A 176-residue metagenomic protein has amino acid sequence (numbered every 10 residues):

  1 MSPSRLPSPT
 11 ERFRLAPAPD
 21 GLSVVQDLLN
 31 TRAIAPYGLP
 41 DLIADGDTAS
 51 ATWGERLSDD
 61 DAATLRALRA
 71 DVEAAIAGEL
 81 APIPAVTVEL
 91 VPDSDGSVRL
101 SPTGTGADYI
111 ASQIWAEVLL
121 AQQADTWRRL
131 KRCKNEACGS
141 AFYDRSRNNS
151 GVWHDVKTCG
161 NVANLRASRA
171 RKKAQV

Functional and structural regions predicted by a protein language model:
M1-Y143, V176: Short helix-coil boundary/hinge micro-motifs
R69, R129-K131, R147, R166-R171: Basic side chains
L130-N135, G151, V156, V162: Residues immediately within or flanking Cys/His clusters that coordinate Zn2+ in small zinc-binding modules
D144-G151: Short linker/helix segments within small regulatory modules
N149, K157-Q175: Basic DNA-binding region of bZIP-type proteins
